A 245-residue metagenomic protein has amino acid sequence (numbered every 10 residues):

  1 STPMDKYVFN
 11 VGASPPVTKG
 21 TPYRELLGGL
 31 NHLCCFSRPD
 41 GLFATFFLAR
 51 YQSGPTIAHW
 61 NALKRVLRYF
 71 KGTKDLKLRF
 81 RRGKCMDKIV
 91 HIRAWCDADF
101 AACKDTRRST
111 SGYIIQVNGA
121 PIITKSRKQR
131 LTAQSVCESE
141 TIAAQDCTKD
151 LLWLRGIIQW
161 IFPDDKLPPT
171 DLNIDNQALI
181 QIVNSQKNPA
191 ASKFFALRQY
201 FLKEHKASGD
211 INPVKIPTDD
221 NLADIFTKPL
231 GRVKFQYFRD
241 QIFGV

Functional and structural regions predicted by a protein language model:
S1-L78, P217, T227: C-terminal reverse transcriptase regions that engage the nucleic-acid substrate
Y7-F9, A49-R50, G83-M86, A98-A101 (+2 more regions): Short, internal active-site loops enriched in acidic
T18-Y23, C34-S37, P55-A58, K84-K88 (+3 more regions): Secondary-structure capping and boundary motifs in well-ordered enzyme cores
L30, H91-C137: RNase H-like nuclease fold core
C34, A44, L48, R65 (+3 more regions): Acidic, metal-ion-coordinating active-site neighborhood of RNase H-like domains and the RT-RNase H "connection"/linker
R38-L42, G119, E138, L154: Conserved catalytic and ligand/cofactor-coordination microenvironments
Y51, H91, R127-V245: RNase H-like nuclease module associated with reverse transcription
R68-A98, D165: Structured nucleic-acid-interacting core domains from mobile-element enzymes and related host factors, especially RNase
